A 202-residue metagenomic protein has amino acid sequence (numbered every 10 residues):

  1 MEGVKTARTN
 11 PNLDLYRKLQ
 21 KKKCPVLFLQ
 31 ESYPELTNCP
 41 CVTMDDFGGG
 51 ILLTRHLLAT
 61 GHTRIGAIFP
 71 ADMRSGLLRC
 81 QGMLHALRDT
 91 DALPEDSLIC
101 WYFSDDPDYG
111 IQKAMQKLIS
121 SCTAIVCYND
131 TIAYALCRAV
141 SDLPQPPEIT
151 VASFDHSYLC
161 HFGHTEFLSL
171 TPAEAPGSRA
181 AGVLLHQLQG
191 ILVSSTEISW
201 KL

Functional and structural regions predicted by a protein language model:
M1-R55, A114-A124: Alpha-helical recognition/docking segments in bacterial nutrient-uptake and carbohydrate-utilization systems
M1-T6, P25-L27, R64-P70, I99 (+2 more regions): Periplasmic-binding protein-like
D14-K22, L84-H85, D89-D91, L136-E148: Glycosyltransferases and closely related glycan-assembly transferases that use nucleotide-activated donors
T43, F47-T54, C80, D108-M115 (+1 more regions): Short, amphipathic alpha-helical "lid/cap" segments that border enzyme active or binding sites
G50-I51, L93-I119: Structural motif
I51-D91, S194-L202: An alpha-beta-alpha
E95, Q112-L202: Flexible loop/turn connectors
